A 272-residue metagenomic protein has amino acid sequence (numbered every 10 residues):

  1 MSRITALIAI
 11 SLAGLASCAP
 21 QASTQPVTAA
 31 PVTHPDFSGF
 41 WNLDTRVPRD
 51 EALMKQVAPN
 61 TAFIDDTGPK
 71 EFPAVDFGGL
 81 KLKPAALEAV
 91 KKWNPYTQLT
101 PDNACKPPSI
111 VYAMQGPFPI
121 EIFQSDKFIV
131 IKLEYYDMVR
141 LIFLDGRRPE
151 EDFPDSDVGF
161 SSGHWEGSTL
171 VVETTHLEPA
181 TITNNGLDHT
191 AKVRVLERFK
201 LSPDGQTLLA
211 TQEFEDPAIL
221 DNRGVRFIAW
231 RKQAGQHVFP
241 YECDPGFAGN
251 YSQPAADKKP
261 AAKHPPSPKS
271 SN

Functional and structural regions predicted by a protein language model:
M1-I4: Positively charged n-region of N-terminal signal peptides that target proteins for export
A6-S17: Bacterial N-terminal signal peptides
C18-N272: PEST-like low-complexity, intrinsically disordered acidic/proline/serine-rich tracts that flank trafficking/processing
